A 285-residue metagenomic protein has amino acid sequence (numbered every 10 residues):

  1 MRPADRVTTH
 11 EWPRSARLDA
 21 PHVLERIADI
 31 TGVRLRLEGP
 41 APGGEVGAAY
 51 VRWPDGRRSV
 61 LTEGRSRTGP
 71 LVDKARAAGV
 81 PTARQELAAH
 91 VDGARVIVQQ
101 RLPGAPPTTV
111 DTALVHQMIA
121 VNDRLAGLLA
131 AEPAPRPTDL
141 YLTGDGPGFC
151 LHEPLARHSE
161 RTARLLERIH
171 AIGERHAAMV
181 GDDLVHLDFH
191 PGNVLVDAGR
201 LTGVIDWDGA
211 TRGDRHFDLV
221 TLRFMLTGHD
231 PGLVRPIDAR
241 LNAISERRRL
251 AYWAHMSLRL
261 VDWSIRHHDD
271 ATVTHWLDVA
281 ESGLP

Functional and structural regions predicted by a protein language model:
M1-V23, L37: Phosphate/pyrophosphate-binding loops and the adjoining catalytic core of nucleotide-dependent enzymes
R2-D5, A83-A94, R101, A105-R164 (+2 more regions): A cross-family kinase active-site recognition segment
T8-E11, S15, G209-R215, V220-P285: Helix-rich C-terminal or lid/interface subdomains of diverse kinases
S15-R34, G127-L187, D238, W276-A280 (+1 more regions): An alpha-helical support segment within catalytic cores of ATP-dependent transferases
R17-L24, E45, D55-Q100, A105-R124: A conserved alpha-helical element in kinase catalytic cores
G32-W53: ATP-binding glycine-rich phosphate-binding loop
R34-G39, T82-E86, E246-R249: A short linear hydrophobic-aromatic micro-motif
G47-R52, Q85, R95, H170-L219: Active-site acidic catalytic loop and adjacent metal/ATP-binding pocket of ATP-dependent phosphoryl transfer enzymes
